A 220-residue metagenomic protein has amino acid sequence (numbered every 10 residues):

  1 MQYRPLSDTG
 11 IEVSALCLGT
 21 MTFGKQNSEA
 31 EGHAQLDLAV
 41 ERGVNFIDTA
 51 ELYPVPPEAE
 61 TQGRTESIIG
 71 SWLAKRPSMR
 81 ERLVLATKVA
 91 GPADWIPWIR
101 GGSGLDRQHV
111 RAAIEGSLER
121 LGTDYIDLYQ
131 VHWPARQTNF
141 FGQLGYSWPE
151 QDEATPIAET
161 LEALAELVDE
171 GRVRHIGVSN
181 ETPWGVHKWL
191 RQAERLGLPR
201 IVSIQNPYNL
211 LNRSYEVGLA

Functional and structural regions predicted by a protein language model:
M1-K88, R111, D124, D169: N-terminal binding-site loop/beta-alpha segment at the start of enzyme catalytic domains that lines or forms
S7-G24, A86-G101, Q130, A135-L144: N-terminal small/glycine-rich loop or linker at the start of catalytic domains across soluble metabolic enzymes
C17, F46-D48, D127-Q130, G177 (+1 more regions): Conserved beta-strand positions in the central sheet of alpha/beta enzyme cores
T20-A30, I96-R111, W148-T155: Active-site mouth loops of central-metabolism enzymes
M21, L52-V55, V131-P134, E181 (+1 more regions): Flexible loop residues that form catalytic and substrate-binding hotspots at small-molecule/glycan-binding clefts
N27-A39, D106-R120, L161, V186-R191: Short, acidic/polar
E81-A93, S203-Y208: A short, structured active-site edge motif that brings together acidic residues
P134-A220: Beta/alpha (TIM)-barrel catalytic core signal, keyed to glycine-rich beta->alpha loops juxtaposed to Asp/Glu that bind
